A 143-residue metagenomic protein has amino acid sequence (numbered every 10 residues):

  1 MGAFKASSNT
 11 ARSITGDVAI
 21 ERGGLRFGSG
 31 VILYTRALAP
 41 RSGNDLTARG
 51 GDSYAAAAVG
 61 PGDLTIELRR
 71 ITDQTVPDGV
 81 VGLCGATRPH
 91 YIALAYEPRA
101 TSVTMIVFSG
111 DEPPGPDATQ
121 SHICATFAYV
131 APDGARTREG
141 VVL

Functional and structural regions predicted by a protein language model:
M1-A3, T119: Alpha-helical context
A3-L38, A57-A58, T75-R88, A95: Short, solvent-exposed loop/hinge segments that bridge or flank secondary-structure elements
S7-S8, S13, S29, S42 (+4 more regions): Generic serine detector
F27-L64, L143: Central antiparallel beta-sheet cores of small beta-barrel/beta-sandwich binding domains
P61-L143: Beta-strand-rich cores of mature extracytoplasmic or soluble domains
